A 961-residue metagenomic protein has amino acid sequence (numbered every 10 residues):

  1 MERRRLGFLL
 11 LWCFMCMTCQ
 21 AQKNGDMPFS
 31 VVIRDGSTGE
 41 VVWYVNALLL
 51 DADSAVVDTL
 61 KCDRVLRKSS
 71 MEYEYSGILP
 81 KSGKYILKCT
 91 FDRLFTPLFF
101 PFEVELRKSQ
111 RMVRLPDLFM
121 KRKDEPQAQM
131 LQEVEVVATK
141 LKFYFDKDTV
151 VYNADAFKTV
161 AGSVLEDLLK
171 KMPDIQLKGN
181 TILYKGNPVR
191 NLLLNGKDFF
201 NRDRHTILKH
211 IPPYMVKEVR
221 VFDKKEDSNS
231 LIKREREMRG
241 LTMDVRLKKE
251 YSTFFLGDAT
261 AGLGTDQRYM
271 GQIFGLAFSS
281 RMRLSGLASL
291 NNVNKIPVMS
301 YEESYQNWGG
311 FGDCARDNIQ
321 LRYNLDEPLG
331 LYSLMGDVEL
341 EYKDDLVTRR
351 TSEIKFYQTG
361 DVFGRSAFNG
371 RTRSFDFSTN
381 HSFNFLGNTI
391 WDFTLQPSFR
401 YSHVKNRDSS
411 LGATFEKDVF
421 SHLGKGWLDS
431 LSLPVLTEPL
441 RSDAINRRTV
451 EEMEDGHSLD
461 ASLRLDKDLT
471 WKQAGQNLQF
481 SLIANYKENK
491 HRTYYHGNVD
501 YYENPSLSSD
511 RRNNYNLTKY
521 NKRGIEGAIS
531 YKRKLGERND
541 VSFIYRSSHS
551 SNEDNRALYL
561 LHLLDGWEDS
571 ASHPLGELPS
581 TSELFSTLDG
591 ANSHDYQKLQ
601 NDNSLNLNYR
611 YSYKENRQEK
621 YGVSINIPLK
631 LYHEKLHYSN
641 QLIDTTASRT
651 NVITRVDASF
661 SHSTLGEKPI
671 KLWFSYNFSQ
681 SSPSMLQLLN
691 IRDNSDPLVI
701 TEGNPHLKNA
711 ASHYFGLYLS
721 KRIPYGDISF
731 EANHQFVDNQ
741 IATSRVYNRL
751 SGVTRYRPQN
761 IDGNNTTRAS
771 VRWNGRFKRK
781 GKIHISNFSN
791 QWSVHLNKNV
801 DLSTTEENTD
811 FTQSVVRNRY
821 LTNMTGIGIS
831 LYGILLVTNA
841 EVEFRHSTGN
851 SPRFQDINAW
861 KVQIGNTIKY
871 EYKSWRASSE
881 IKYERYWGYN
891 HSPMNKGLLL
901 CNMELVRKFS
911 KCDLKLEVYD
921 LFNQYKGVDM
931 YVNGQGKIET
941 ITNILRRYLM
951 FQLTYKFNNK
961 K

Functional and structural regions predicted by a protein language model:
M27-G36, L118: A short, amphipathic beta-strand motif
V32-W43, K140: Structural motif
L48, T90-D92, M112-D155, L177-G179 (+3 more regions): Short, acidic, small-residue-rich periplasmic hinge/interaction motif at the N-terminus of Gram-negative outer-membrane
A55, I78-P80, K84-E105: A short, solvent-exposed loop/turn motif at the edges and junctions of modular extracellular/periplasmic domains
K68-I86, V160: Short Pro-Gly-centered beta-turn/loop motif in secreted/extracellular proteins
T149-M172, L194-F199, A261-T265: Short, polar/charged loop or turn motifs at beta-strand boundaries
T181-E226, T242-K249, M282: Periplasmic plug
R202-H205, K225-Q267, R281-I723, D727-K961: Primarily recognizes Gram-negative and organellar outer-membrane beta-barrels
